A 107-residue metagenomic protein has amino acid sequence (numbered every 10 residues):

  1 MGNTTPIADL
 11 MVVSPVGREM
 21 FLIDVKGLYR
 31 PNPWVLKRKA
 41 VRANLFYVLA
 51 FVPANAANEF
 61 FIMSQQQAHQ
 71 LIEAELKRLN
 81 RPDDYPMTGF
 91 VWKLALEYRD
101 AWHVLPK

Functional and structural regions predicted by a protein language model:
M1-P6, M11-K107: Mixed-charge (Asp/Glu-Lys/Arg
